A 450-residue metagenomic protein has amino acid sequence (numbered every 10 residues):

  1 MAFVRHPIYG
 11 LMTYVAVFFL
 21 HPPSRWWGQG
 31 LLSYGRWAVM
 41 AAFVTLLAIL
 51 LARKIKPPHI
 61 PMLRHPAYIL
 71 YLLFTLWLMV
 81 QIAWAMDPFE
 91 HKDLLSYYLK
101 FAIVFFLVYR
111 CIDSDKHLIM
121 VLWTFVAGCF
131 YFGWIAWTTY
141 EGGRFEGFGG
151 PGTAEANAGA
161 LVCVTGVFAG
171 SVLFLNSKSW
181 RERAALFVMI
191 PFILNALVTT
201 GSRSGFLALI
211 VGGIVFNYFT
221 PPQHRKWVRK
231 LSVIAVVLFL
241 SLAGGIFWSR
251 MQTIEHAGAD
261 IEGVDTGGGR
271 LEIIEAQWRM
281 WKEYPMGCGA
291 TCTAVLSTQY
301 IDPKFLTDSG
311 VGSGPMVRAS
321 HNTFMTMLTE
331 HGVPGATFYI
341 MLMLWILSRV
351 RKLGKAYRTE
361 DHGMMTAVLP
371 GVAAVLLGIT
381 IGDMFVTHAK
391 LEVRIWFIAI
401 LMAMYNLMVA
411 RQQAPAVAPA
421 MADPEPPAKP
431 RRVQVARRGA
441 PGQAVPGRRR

Functional and structural regions predicted by a protein language model:
M1-A2, Y71-A83, L99-L107, D113-F145 (+11 more regions): Alpha-helical transmembrane segments of multi-pass inner-membrane proteins
M1-M79, F89, D93, D113-W123 (+4 more regions): Transmembrane signal-anchor hairpin modules in multi-pass inner-membrane enzymes, especially those that act on
G10-T13, P191, R318, N322 (+2 more regions): Loop-to-helix entry and N-terminal half of a specific, functionally important transmembrane alpha helix in multi-pass
P23-Q29, W84, E141-G152, G310-M325: Juxtamembrane membrane-water interface segments that cap and precede transmembrane helices
L31-M40, D93-Y97, P151-T165, G201-S204 (+2 more regions): Membrane-interface micro-motifs in multi-pass membrane enzymes
E146, G258-E275, K282-H331, K352-E360 (+1 more regions): Long extracytoplasmic/lumenal interhelical loops at the membrane interface of multi-pass membrane proteins
G245-G258: Hydrophobic alpha-helical transmembrane segments in integral membrane proteins
G332-W345: Hydrophobic alpha-helical transmembrane segments
